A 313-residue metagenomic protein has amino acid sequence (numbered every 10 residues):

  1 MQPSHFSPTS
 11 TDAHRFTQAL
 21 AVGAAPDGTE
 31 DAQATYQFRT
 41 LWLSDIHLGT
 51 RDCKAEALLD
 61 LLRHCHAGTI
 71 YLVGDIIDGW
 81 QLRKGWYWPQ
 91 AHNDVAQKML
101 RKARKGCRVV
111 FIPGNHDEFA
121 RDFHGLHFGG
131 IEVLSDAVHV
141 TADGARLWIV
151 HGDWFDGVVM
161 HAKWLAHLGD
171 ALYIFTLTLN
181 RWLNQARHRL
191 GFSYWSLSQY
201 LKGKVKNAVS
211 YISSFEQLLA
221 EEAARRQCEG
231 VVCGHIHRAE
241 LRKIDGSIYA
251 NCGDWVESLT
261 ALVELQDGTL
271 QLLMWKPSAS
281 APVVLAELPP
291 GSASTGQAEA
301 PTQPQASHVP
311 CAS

Functional and structural regions predicted by a protein language model:
Q2-L20, A34-R39, T50-A142: Core catalytic region of metal-dependent phosphoesterases/phosphodiesterases, especially metallo-beta-lactamase-like
Q2-T17, V133, Y200-E229, A239 (+2 more regions): Non-catalytic terminal accessory segments
T40-W42, I70-L72, W148, V232: Residue-level marker for buried hydrophobic side chains located in beta-strands that build the well-ordered beta-sheet
L48, I77-D78, W154, R238: Short active-site segment of divalent metal-dependent hydrolases/proteases that encodes the spacing between
G129-D136, W148, D153, G157-H167 (+2 more regions): Conserved beta-sheet core of the metallophosphoesterase superfamily
V140-D143, A239, K243-S313: Binuclear metal-dependent phosphoesterase catalytic core
G152-F215: Active-site-proximal loop/helix segment associated with metal-binding centers of metalloenzymes
